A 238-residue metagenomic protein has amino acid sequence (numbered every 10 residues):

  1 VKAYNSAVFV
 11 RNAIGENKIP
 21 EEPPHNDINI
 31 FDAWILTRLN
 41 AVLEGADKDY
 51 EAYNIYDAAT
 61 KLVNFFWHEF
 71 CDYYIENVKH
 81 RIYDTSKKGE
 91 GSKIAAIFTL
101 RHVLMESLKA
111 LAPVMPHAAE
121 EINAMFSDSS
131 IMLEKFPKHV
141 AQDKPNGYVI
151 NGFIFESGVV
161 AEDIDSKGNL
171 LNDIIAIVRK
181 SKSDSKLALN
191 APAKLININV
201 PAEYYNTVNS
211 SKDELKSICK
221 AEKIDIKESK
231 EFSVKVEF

Functional and structural regions predicted by a protein language model:
V1-F238: Feature 926 captures the class I aminoacyl-tRNA synthetase adenylation module centered on the KMSKS loop
